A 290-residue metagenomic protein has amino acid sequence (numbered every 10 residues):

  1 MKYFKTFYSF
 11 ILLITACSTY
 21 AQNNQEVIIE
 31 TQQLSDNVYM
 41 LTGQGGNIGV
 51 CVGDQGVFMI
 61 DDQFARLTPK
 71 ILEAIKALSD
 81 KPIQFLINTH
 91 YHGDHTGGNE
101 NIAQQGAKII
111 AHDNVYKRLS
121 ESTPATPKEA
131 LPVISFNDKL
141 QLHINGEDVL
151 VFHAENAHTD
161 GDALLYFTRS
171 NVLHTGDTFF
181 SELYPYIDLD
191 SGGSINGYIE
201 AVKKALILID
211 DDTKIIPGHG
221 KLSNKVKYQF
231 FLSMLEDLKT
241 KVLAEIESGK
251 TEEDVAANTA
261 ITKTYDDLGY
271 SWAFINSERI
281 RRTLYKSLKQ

Functional and structural regions predicted by a protein language model:
M1-T6: Positively charged n-region of N-terminal signal peptides that target proteins for export
F7-S18: Bacterial N-terminal signal peptides
Q22-N23, I207, D212, K221-Q290: Accessory terminal helices/loops
E30-E73, L165-F167, V172-T175: Conserved beta-strand hairpin/beta-sheet module of binuclear metal-dependent hydrolase folds, prominently
T31, D54-F58, R66-I110: Active-site metal-binding motif and surrounding structural segment of the metallo-beta-lactamase
N37, C51, D61, I75 (+10 more regions): Divalent metal-coordination and catalytic microenvironments
G56-V57, F64-R66, Q141, D148 (+3 more regions): Metallo-beta-lactamase
G93-E155, G161-A163, G176, L206-K214 (+1 more regions): Divalent-metal coordination cores built from histidine and acidic residues
